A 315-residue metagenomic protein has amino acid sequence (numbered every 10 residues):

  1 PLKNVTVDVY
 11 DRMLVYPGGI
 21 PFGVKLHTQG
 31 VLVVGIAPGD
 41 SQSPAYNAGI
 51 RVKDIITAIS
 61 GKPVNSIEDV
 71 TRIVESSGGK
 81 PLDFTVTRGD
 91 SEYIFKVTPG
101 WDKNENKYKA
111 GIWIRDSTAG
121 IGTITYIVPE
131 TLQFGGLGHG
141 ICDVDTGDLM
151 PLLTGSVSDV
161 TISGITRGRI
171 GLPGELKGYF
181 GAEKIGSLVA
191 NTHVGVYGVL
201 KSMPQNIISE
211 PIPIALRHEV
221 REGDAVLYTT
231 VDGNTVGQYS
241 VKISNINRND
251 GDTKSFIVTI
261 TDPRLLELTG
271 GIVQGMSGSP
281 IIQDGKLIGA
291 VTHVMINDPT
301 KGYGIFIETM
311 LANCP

Functional and structural regions predicted by a protein language model:
L2-Y10, T71-G111: PDZ-domain C-terminal substructure recognizer with occasional recognition of PDZ-binding tails
K3, I20-F22, H27-L32, V52 (+9 more regions): Envelope-exposed proteins and targeting segments
D8, R12-D40, Y46-N47, E92-G100 (+1 more regions): Signal peptide-directed extracytoplasmic domains
A45-E68, I281-D284, I288-G289, H293: Conserved PDZ fold ligand-binding element
I56-T57, V70, L82, K103 (+4 more regions): Generic structural signal for buried aliphatic residues
A58-S91, D298-T300, G304-T309: PDZ domains, with a preference for the canonical peptide-binding region formed by the helix
T87, S91-E92, Q133, I282 (+2 more regions): Hydrophobic transmembrane alpha-helices and their immediate loop junctions in multi-pass integral membrane proteins
G100-G270, Q274, D284, T292 (+1 more regions): Serine endopeptidase catalytic core focused on the charge-relay Asp
